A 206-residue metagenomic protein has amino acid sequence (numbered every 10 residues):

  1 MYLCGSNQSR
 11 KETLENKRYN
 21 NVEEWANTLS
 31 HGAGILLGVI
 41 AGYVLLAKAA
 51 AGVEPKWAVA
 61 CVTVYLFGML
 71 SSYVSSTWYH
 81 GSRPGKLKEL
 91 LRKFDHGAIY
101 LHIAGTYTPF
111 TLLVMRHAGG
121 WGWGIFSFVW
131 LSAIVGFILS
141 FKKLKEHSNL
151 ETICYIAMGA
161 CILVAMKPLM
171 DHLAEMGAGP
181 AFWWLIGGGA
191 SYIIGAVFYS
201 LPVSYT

Functional and structural regions predicted by a protein language model:
L3-Y205: Multi-pass alpha-helical transmembrane bundles in non-GPCR membrane proteins that perform intramembrane catalysis
